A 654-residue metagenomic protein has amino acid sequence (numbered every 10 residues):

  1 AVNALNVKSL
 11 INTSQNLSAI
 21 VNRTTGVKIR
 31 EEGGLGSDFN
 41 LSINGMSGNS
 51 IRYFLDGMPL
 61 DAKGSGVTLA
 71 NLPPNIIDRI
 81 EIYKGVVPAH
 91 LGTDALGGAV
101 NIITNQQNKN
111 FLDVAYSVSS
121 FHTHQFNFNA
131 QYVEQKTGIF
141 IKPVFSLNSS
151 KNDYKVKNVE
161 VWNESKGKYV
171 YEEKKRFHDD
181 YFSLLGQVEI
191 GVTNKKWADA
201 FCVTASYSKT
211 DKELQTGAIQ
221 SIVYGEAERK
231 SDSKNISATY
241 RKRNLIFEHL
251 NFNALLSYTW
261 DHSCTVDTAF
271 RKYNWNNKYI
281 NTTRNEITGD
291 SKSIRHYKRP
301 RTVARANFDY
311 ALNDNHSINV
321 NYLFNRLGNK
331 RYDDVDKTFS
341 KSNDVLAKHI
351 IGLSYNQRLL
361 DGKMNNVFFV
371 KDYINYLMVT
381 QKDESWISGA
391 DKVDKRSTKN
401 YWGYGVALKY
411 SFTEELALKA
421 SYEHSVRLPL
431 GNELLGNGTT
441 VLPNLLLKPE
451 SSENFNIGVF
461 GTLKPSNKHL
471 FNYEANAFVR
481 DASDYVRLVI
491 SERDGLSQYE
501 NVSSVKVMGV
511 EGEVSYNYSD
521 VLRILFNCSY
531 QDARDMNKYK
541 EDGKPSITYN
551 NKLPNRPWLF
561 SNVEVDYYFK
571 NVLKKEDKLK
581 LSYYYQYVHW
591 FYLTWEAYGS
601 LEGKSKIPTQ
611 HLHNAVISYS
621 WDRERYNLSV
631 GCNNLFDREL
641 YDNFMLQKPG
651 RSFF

Functional and structural regions predicted by a protein language model:
S18-P59: Extracytoplasmic beta-strand/coil segments of soluble accessory domains associated with Gram-negative outer-membrane
M58-G85: Short acidic/polar hinge/loop motifs at secondary-structure boundaries that mediate gating or recognition
E81, V87-P88, A99, N105-V133 (+2 more regions): Short strand-turn segments of transmembrane beta-barrel domains in outer membranes, especially the first one or two
S117, K136-Q220: Periplasmic-side early beta-strands and strand-to-turn transitions of outer-membrane beta-barrels
S150, V426, S483-D484, Y583-G599 (+3 more regions): C-terminal beta-signal and adjacent terminal beta-strands/loops of Gram-negative outer-membrane beta-barrel proteins
E189-T210, R229-K395, K399-E414, S421-E423 (+3 more regions): Face-selective signature of the C-terminal outer-membrane beta-barrel domain
K419-E423, E450-M508, S529, D535: Membrane-embedded beta-barrel scaffold of Gram-negative outer-membrane proteins
N472-D481, E500-L593: Gram-negative outer-membrane beta-barrel transporters
